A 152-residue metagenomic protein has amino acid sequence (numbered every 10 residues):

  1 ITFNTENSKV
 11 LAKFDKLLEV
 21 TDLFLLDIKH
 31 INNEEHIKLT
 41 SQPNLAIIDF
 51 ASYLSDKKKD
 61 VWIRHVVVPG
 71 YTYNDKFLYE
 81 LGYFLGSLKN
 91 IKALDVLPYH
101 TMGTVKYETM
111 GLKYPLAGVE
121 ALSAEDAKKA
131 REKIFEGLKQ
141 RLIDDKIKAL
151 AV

Functional and structural regions predicted by a protein language model:
I1-L97, M102: Conserved AdoMet/S-adenosylmethionine-binding subsite of the radical SAM
P69-V152: Auxiliary Fe-S-binding modules of radical SAM enzymes
